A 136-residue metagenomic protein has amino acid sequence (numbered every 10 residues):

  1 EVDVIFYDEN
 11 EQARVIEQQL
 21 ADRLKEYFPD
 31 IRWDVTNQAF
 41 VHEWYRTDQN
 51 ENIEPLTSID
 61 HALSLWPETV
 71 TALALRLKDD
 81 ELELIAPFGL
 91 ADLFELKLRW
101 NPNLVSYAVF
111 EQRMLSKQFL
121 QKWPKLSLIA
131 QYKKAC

Functional and structural regions predicted by a protein language model:
E1-C136: Catalytic cores of the polymerase beta-like nucleotidyltransferase superfamily and closely associated nucleotide
